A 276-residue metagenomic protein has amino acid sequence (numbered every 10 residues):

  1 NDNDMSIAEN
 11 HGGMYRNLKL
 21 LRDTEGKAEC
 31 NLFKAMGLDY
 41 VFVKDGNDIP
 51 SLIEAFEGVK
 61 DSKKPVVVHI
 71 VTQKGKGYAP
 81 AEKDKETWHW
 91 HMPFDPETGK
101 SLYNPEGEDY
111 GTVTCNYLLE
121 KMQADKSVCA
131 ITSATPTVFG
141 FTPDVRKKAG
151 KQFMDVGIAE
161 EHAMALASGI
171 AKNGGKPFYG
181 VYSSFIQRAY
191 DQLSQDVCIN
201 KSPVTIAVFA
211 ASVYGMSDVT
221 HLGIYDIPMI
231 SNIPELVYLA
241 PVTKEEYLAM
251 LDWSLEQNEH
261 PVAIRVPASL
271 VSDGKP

Functional and structural regions predicted by a protein language model:
N1-L32, N200, P234: Mobile "lid/hinge" segments at catalytic clefts and subdomain interfaces of large enzymes
C30-Y40: Gly/Ser/Thr-enriched, mixed-charge loops and adjacent short helices that form phosphate/oxyanion-binding elements
L38-R265, L270-S272: Thiamine diphosphate
P276: A glycine- and small/hydrophobic-rich beta-loop-beta segment that serves as a flexible "lid/hinge" or phosphate-binding
